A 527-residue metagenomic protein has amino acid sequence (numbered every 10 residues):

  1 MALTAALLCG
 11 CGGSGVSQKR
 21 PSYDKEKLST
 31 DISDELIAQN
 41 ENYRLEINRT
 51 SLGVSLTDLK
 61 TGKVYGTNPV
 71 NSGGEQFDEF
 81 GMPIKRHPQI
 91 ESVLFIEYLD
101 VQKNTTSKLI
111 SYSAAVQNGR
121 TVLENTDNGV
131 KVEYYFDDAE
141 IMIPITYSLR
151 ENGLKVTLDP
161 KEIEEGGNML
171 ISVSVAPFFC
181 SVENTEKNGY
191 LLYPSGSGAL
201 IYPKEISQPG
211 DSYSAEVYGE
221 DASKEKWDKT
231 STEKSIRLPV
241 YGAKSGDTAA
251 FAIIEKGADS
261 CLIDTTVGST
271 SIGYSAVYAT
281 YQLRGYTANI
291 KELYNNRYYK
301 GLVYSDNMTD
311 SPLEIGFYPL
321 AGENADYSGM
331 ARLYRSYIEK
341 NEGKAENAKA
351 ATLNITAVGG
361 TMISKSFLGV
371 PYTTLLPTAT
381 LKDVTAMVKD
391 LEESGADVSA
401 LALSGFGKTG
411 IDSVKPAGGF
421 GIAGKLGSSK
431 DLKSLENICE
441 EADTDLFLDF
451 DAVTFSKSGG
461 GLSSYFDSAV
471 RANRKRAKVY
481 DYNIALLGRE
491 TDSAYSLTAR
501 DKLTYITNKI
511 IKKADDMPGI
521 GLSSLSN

Functional and structural regions predicted by a protein language model:
M1-A6: Bacterial N-terminal signal peptides
L8-G10: C-terminal motif of bacterial Sec signal peptides marking the signal peptidase cleavage site
G12-S14: Bacterial signal peptide processing site
V16-Q39: N-terminal low-complexity, Pro/Thr/Ser-rich intrinsically disordered segments that act as propeptides or flexible
A38-T378, T385-S394, V398-S399: Carbohydrate-recognition beta-sandwich/jelly-roll modules in extracellular/periplasmic carbohydrate-active proteins
V175, L401-L403, L448, L522-L525: Conserved beta-strand positions
K349-N437, E441-Y505: Aromatic-lined carbohydrate-binding/catalytic grooves of carbohydrate-active enzymes
R489-N527: Active-site neighborhood of glycoside hydrolase catalytic domains
